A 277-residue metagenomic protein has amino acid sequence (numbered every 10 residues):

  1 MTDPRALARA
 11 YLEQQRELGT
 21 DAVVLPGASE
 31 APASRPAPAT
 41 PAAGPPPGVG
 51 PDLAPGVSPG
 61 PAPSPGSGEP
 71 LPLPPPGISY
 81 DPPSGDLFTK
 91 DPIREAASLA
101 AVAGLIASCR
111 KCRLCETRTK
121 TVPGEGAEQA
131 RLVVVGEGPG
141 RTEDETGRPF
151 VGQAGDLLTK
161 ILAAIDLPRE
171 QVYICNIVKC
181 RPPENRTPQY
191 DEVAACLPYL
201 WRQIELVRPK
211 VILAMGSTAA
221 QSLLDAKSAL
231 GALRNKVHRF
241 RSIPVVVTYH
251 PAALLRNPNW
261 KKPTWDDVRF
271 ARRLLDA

Functional and structural regions predicted by a protein language model:
M1-A6, A10, A22-P32: Short, small/acidic-rich helices and loops at N termini and domain boundaries of DNA replication/processing enzymes
D21-A22, P26, E30, P36-A277: A polyanion-binding, active-site-adjacent surface
